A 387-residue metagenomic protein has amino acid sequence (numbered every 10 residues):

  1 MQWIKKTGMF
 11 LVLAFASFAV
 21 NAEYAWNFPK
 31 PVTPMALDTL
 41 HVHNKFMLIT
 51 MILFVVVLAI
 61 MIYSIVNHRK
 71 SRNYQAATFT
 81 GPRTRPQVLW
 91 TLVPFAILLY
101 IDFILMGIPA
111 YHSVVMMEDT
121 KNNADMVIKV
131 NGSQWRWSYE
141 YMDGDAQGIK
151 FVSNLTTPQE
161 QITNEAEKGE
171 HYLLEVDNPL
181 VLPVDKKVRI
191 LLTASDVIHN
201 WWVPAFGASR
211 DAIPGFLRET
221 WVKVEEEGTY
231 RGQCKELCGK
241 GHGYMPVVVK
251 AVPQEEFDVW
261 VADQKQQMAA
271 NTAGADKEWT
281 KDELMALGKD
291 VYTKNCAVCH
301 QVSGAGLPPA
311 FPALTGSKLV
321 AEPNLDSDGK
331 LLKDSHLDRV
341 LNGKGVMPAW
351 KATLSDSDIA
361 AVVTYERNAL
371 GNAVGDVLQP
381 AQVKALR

Functional and structural regions predicted by a protein language model:
M1-E23: N-terminal secretory/membrane targeting signals
A22-H43, V66-A286, D290: Non-transmembrane, membrane-proximal soluble domains of secreted or membrane proteins
H43-V56: Alpha-helical transmembrane segments
F54-H68: Alpha-helical transmembrane segments
K240, A297-V298, S303-L307, N368-L378: Inter-heme linker and motif-flanking segments adjacent to c-type heme-binding CXXCH motifs in c-type cytochromes
V248, S303, A313, V346-A349: Conserved beta-strand positions that form and line the central face of beta-propeller blades
Q264-M285, K289, T293-K294, P348-R387: Flexible coil segments in periplasmic/lumen-exposed cytochrome c-class electron-transfer proteins
K281-L307, T315-N342: Sequence/structural segment immediately N-terminal to covalent heme-attachment motifs in c-type and related
